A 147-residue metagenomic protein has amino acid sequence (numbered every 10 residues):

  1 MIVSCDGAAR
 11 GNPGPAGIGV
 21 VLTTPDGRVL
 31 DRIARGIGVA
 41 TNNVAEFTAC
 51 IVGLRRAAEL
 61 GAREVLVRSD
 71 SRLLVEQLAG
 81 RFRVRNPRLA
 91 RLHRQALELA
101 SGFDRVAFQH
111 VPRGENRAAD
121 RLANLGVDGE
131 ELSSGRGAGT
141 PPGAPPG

Functional and structural regions predicted by a protein language model:
M1-V44, T48, V52-R63: RNase H-like nuclease fold core
C5-N12, I51-A123: RNase H catalytic domain
L22, R91, R136-T140: Compositionally biased, low-complexity linear motifs
R32-I37, V52-G53, A96-A100, A138-P142: Short C-terminal domain-edge/linker segments immediately following a structured domain
D128-E130: C-terminal binding/interaction regions
L132-G147: Acidic two-metal-ion nuclease catalytic site recognized across multiple nuclease folds, prominently DnaQ/RNase D-T
